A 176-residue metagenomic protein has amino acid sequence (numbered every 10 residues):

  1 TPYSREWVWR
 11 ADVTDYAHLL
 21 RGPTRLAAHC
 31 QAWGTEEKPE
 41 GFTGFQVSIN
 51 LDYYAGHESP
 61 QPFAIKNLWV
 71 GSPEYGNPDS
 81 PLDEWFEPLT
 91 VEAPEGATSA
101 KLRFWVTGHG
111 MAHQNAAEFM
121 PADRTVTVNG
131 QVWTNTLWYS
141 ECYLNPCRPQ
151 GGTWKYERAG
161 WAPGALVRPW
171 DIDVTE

Functional and structural regions predicted by a protein language model:
T1-P60, V106-G108, A116-E176: Beta-strand-rich ligand-recognition modules
F45-N115: Solvent-exposed, flexible loop/coil segments flanking beta-strands in beta-rich domains
